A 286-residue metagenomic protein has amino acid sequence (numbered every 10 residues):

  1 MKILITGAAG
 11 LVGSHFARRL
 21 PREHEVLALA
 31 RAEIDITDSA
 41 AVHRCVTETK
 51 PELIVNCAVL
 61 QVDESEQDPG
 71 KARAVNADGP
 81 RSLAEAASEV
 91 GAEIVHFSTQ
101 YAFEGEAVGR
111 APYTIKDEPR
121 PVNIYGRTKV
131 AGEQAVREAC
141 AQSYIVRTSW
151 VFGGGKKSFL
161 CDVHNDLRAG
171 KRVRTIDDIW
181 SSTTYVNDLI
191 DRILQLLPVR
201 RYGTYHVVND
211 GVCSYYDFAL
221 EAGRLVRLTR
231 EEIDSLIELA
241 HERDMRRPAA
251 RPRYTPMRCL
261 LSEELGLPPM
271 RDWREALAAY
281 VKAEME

Functional and structural regions predicted by a protein language model:
M1-R22: N-terminal Rossmann NAD(P)H-binding glycine-rich loop of SDR-like oxidoreductase domains
T6, L29, C57-A58, I94-Q100 (+2 more regions): SDR active-site strand-loop-helix element
A28-D38: Rossmann-fold cofactor-recognition segment
I36-V75, A86-S88: NAD(P)H-binding glycine-rich loop region in Rossmannoid oxidoreductase-like domains and their noncatalytic homologs
A74, D78-S82, E93, A102-V146 (+1 more regions): Catalytic helix-loop patch of NAD(P)-dependent Rossmann-fold dehydrogenases
Q134-S181, V186-Q195: NAD(P)-dependent short-chain dehydrogenase/reductase
R192, V199-R247: Mid/C-terminal beta-alpha module of Rossmann-like enzyme folds, strongest in SDR-family dehydrogenases/epimerases
S214-L220, L239-Y280, M285: Conserved C-terminal active-site "lid" loop/helix of NAD(P)H-dependent oxidoreductases that clamps the redox cofactor
